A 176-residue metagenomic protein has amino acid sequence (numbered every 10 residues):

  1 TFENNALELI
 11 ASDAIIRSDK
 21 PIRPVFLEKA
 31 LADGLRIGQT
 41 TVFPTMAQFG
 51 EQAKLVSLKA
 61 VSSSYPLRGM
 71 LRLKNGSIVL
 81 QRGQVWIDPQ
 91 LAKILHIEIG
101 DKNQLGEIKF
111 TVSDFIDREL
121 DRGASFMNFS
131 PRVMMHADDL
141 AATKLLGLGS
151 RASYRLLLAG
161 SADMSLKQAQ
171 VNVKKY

Functional and structural regions predicted by a protein language model:
T1-Y176: Membrane transport/envelope proteins' first extracytoplasmic loop
